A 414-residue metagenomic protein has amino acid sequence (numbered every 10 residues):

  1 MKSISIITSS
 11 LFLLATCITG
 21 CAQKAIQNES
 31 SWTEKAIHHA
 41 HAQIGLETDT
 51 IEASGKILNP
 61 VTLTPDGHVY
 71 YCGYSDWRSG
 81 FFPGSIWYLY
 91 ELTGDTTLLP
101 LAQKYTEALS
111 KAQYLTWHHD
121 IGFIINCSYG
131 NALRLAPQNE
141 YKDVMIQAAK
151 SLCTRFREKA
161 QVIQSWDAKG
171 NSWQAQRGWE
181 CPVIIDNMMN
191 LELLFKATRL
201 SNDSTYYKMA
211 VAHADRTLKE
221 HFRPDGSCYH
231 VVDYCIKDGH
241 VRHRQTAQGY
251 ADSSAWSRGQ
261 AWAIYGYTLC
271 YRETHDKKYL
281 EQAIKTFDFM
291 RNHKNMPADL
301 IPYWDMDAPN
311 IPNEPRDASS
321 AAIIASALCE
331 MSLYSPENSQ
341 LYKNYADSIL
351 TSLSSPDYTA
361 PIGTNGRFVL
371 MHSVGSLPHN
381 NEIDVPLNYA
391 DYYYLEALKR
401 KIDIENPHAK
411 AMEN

Functional and structural regions predicted by a protein language model:
M1-S31: Bacterial Sec-dependent N-terminal signal peptides
K24-N414: Glycan-recognition and catalytic cores of secretory/periplasmic carbohydrate-active enzymes
